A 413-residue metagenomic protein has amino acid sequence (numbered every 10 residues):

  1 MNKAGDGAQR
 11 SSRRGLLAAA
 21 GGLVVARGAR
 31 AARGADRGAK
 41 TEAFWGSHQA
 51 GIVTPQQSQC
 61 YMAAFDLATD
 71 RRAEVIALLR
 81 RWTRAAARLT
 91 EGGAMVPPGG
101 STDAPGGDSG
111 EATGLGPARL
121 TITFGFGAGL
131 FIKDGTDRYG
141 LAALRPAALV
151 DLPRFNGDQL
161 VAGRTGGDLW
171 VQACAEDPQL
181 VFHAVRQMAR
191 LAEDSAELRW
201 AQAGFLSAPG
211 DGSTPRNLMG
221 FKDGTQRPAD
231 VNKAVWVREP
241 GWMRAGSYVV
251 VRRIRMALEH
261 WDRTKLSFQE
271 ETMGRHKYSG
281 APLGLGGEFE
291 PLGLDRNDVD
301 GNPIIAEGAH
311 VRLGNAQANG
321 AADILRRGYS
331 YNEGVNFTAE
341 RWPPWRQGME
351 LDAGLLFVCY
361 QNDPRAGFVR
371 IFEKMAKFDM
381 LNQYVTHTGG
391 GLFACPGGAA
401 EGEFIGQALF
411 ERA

Functional and structural regions predicted by a protein language model:
M1-S11: N-terminal secretory signal peptides
G15-G28, R33-A413: Long, histidine/aromatic-enriched segments associated with O2/redox biology
